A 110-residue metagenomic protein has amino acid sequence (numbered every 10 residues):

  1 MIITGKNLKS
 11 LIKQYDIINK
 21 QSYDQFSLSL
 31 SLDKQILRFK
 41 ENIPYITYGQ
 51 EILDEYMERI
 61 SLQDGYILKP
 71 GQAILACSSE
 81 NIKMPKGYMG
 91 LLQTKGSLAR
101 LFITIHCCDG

Functional and structural regions predicted by a protein language model:
M1-G110: DUTPase catalytic domain/fold
